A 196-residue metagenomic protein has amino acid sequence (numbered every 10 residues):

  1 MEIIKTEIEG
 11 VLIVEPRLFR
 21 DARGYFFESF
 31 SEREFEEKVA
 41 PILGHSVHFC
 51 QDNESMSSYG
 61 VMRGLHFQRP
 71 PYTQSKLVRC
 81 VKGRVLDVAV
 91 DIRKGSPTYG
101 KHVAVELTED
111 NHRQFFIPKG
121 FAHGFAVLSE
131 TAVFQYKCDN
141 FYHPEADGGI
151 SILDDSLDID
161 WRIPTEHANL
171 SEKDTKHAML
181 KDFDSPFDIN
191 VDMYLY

Functional and structural regions predicted by a protein language model:
M1-D110, T131, C138-Y196: Non-catalytic, conserved peripheral segments adjacent to functional cores
L107-T131: Conserved metal-binding segment of the jelly-roll/cupin
